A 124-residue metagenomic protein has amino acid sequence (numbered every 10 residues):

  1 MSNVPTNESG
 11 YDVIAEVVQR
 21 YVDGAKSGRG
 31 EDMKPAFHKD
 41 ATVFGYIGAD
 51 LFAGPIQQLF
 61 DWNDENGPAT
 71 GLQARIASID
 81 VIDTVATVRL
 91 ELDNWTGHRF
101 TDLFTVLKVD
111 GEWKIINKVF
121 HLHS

Functional and structural regions predicted by a protein language model:
M1-E31, P35-K39, F52: Short, low-complexity N-terminal intrinsically disordered segments enriched in polar/charged residues
T6-V13, T42-R99: Surface-exposed, charged secondary-structure patches
F37, G45-I47, K108: Generic secondary-structure microfeatures
F37, L92-N94, V119-F120: Short beta-strand segments enriched in hydrophobic/aromatic residues within well-folded beta-rich domains
K39, T84, G111-E112: Beta-strand-connecting loop/turn residues
A41-T42, S124: Short secondary-structure capping/turn micro-motifs that flank functional sites
R99-S124: Short beta-strand edge/turn micro-motifs at domain boundaries
